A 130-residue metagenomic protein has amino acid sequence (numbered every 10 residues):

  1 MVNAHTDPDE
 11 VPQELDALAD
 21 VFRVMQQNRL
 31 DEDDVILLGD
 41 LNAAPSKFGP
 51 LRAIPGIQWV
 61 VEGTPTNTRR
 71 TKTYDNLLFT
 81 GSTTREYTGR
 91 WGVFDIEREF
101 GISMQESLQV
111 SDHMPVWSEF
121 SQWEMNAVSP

Functional and structural regions predicted by a protein language model:
M1-P8: Active-site-proximal beta-strand elements of phosphoester/diester hydrolases
T6, D40-N42: Active-site metal-binding loops of divalent metal-dependent hydrolases
P8, P12, D16-R23: Active-site beta-loop-alpha substructure in enzyme catalytic cores, prototypically the cysteine-centered nucleophile
P12, V24-D33, A43-P130: Metal-dependent phosphoester-hydrolase catalytic domains
